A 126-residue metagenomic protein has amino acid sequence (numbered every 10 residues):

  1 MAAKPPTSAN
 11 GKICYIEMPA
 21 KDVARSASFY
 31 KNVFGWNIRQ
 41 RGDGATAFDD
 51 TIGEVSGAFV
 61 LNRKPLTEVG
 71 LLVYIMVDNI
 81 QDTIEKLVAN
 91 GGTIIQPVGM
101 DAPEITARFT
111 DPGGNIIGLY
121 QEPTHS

Functional and structural regions predicted by a protein language model:
M1-A27, E54-V55, G70-V73, P123-S126: N-terminal beta-strand motif that seeds the catalytic metal site of vicinal oxygen chelate
P5-T7, L61-P65, A89: A short alpha-helix capping/helix-coil boundary motif
Y15, A47, A58, P97 (+1 more regions): Conserved beta-strand positions that form and line the central face of beta-propeller blades
V23, I75-I116: Vicinal oxygen chelate
Y30: Catalytic core of tubulin tyrosine ligase-like
V33-I38, G91-T93: Conserved acetyl-CoA-binding loop of GNAT-fold acetyltransferases
W36-G70, I116-E122: Conserved short beta-strand elements that form part of the metal-binding/catalytic scaffold of enzyme active sites
G42-T46, M100-A102, S126: Short glycine/proline-centered loop/turn elements that form peptide/ligand docking sites
